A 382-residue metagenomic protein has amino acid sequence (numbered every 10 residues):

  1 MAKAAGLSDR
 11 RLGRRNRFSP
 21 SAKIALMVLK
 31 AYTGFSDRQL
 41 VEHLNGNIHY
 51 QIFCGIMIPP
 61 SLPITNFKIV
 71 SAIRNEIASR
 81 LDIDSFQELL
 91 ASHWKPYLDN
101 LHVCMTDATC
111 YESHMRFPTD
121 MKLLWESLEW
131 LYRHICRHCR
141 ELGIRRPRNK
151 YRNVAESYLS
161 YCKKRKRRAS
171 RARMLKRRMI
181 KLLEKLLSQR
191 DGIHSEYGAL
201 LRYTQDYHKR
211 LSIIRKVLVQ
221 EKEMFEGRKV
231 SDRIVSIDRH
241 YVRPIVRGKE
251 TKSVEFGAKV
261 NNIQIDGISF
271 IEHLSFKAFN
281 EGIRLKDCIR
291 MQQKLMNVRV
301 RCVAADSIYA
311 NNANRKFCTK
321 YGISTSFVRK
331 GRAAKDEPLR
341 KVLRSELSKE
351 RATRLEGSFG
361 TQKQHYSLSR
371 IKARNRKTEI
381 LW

Functional and structural regions predicted by a protein language model:
M1-A25, P338: Basic, short loop/linker segments at the boundary and entry of helix-turn-helix/winged-helix-like folds
R14-F18, I48, A304-N312, R332-A333: Acidic, metal-coordinating catalytic cores used for nucleic-acid/nucleotide bond scission and strand-transfer chemistry
I24-G34: Alpha-helical support elements that line or immediately flank enzyme active sites and cofactor-binding pockets
L26, L40, I64-V70, H102-E112 (+5 more regions): Short, conserved catalytic/metal-binding motifs centered on acidic residues
M57-R239: Active-site- or DNA-interface-adjacent structural scaffold in DNA-acting proteins
D206-Y207, L211, E221, F225 (+1 more regions): Basic, amphipathic alpha-helical segments enriched in Lys/Arg and hydrophobic/aromatic residues
S236-T251: Flexible, glycine/threonine-enriched loop-and-boundary segments that flank and lead into catalytic domains of large
K249-L295: Electropositive, glycine- and tryptophan-enriched low-complexity nucleic-acid-binding patches
